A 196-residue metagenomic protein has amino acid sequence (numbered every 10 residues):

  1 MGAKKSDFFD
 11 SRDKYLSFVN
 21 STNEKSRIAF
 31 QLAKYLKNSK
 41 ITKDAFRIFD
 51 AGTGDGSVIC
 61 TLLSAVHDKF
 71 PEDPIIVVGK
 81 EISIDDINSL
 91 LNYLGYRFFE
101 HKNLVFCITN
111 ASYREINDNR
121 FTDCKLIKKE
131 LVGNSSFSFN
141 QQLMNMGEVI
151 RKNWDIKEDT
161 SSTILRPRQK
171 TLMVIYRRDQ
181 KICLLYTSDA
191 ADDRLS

Functional and structural regions predicted by a protein language model:
A3-K40: Class I SAM-dependent methyltransferase Rossmann-like catalytic core, especially the SAM/SAH-binding loop
D44-G54: Conserved class I S-adenosyl-L-methionine
D55-P71: Conserved SAM-binding loop of SAM-dependent methyltransferases across substrates and taxa, primarily the Class I
I76-E81: Conserved SAM-binding motif I beta-strand of class I
D85-I87, E115: Conserved short alpha-helix immediately C-terminal to the canonical SAM/SAH-binding motif I of Rossmann-like
L90-L91: Conserved SAM-binding loop
Y96-L185: S-adenosyl-L-methionine
Y186-L195: Single conserved hydrophobic/aromatic residue that forms the stacking wall/gate of nucleotide- or nucleobase-binding
